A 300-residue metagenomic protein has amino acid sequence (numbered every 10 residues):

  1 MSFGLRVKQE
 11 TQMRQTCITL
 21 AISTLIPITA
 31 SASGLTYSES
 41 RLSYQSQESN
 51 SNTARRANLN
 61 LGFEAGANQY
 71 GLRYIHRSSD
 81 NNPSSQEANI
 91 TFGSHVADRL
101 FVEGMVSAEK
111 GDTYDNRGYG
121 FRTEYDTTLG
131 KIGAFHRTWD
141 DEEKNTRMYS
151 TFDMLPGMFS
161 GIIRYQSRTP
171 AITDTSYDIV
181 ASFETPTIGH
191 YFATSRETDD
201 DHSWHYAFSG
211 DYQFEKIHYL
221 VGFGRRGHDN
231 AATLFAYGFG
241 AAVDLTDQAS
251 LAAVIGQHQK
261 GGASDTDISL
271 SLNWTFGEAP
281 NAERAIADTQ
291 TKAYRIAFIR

Functional and structural regions predicted by a protein language model:
M1-Q12: Short, Lys/Arg-enriched N-terminal segments with co-localized hydrophobic residues within the first ~10-30 amino acids
R14, I18, A30-S94, Y294-R300: Outer-membrane beta-barrel initiation region
T19-P27: Bacterial N-terminal signal peptides
S33-Q47, Q166-P170, P186-D200, D211-Q213 (+2 more regions): Flexible, glycine-rich linker and terminal segments associated with outer-membrane beta-barrel/transport systems
Q47-R55, R77-Q86, A108-Y119, R137-T146 (+4 more regions): Solvent-exposed loop/turn segments connecting transmembrane beta-strands in outer-membrane beta-barrel proteins
L59-F63, I90-S94, F121-Y125, M148-M154 (+4 more regions): Residues on the lipid-exposed face of transmembrane beta-strands in outer-membrane beta-barrel proteins
A65-N68, H95-R99, D126-G130, L155-F159 (+4 more regions): Outer-membrane beta-barrel channels and translocator barrels
G130-E184, G189: Solenoidal tandem-repeat scaffolds enriched in leucines and small polar residues
